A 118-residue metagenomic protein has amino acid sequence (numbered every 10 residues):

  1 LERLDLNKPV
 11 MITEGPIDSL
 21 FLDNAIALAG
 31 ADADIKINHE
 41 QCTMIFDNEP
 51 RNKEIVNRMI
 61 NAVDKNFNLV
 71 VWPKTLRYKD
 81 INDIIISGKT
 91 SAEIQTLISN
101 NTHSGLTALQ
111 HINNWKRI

Functional and structural regions predicted by a protein language model:
L1-E2: Charged, flexible boundary elements
L6-V10, P16-I118: TOPRIM fold recognition
